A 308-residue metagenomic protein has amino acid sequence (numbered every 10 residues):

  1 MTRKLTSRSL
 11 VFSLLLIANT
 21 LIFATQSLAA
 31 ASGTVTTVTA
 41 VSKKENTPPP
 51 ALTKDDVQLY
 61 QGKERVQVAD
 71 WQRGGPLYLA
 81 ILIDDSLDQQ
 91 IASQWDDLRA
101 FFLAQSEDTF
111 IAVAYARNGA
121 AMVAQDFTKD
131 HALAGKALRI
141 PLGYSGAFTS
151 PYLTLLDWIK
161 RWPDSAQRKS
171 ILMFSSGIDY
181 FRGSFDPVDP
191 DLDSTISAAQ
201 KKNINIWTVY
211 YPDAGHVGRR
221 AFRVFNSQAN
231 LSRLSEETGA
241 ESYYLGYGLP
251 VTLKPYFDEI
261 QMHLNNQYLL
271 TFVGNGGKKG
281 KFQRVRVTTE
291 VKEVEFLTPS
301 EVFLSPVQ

Functional and structural regions predicted by a protein language model:
M1-S7: N-terminal secretory signal peptides that target proteins for export/translocation
T6, L21-A24, Y268: Residue-level detector of intrinsically disordered/flexible regions characterized by low predicted structural confidence
V11-F23: Bacterial N-terminal signal peptides
S27-Q308: Scaffold/interface architecture of coatomer-like assemblies
